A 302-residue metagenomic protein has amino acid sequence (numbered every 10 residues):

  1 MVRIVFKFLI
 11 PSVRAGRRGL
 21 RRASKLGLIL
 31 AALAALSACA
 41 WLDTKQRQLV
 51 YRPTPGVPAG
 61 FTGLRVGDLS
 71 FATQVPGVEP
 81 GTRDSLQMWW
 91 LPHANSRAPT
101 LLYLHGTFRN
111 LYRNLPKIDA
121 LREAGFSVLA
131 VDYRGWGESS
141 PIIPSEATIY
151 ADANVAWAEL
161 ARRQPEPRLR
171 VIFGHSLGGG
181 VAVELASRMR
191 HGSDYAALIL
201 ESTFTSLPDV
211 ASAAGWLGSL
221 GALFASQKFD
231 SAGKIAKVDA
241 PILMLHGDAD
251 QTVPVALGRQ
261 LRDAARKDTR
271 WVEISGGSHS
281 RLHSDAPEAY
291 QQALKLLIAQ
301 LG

Functional and structural regions predicted by a protein language model:
L36-V78: An N-terminal hydrophobic leader/cap segment in hydrolases
T82-E159: Membrane-embedded segments
K117, A240, P254-D263: Short alpha-helix in the alpha/beta-hydrolase fold that links the catalytic acid
P165-S176: Alpha/beta-hydrolase fold nucleophile elbow
V181-A240: Hydrolase active-site cap/lid region
V238, M244-H246, D250: Short beta-strand/loop motif that positions the catalytic acidic residue of the alpha/beta-hydrolase fold
A249-V253, S280-R281: Acidic catalytic loop of the alpha/beta-hydrolase fold
G277-P287: Catalytic histidine-centered segment of alpha/beta-hydrolase-like enzymes
